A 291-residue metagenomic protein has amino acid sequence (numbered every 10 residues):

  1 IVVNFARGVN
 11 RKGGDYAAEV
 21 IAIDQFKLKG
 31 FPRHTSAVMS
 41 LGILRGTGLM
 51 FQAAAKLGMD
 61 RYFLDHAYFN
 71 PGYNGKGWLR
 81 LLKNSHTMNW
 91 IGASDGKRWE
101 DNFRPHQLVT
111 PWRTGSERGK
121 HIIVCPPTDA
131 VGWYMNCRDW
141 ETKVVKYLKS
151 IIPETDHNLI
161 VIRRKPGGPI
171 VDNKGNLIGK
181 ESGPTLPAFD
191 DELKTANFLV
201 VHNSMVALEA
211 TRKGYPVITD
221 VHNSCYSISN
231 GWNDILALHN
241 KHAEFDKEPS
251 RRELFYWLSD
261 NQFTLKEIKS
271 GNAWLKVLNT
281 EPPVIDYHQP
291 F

Functional and structural regions predicted by a protein language model:
I1-S40, A130-V131, W274-K276, T280-F291: N-terminal pre-catalytic "stem/leader" segment of glycosyltransferase-like enzymes
G8-N10, I43-G46, A67-N70, P127-V131 (+3 more regions): Short, solvent-exposed loop/turn segments at secondary-structure junctions
G13-D24, T47-G48, R138-I151: Well-ordered, non-membrane alpha-helical segments in soluble/globular domains
E19-K76: Extended catalytic core of nucleotide-activated donor transferases of GT-like folds
L28-F31, K149, P153-V217: Donor nucleotide-activated moiety binding/catalytic core segment of transferases that use nucleotide-activated donors
S36-A37, H121, N197-F198: Structural motif
G77-G119, S227-F291: Leloir-type glycosyltransferase catalytic cores
E117-N173: Conserved catalytic-core segment of nucleotide-activated headgroup transferases in glycan assembly
